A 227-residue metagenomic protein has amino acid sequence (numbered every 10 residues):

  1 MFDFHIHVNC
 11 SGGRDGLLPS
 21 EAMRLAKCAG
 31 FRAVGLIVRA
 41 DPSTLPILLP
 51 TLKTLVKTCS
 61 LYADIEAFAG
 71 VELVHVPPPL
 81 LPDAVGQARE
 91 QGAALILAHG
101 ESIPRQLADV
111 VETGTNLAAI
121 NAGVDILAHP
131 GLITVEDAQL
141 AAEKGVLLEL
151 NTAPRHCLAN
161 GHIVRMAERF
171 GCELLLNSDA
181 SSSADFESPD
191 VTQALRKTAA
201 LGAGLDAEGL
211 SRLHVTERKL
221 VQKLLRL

Functional and structural regions predicted by a protein language model:
F2-F4, V8, D83, L117 (+2 more regions): Charged catalytic cores and adjacent phosphate/nucleic-acid-binding surfaces used for phosphate/nucleic-acid chemistry
I6, R39-A40, E72-L73, E101-S102 (+2 more regions): Active-site metal-binding loops of divalent metal-dependent hydrolases
N9-L49: Metal-associated gating/positioning segment near the N- to mid-region
G13-G16, P46-I47, A108-V110, F186-P189: Short, solvent-exposed loop/turn segments at secondary-structure boundaries
G16, P42-P46, P78, V135 (+2 more regions): Loop/helix-junction capping segments adjacent to catalytic residues or to phosphate/diphosphate-binding pockets
P19, L49-L52, V191-L195: Amphipathic alpha-helical segments in well-structured domains
A29-F31, V56-K57, L195-T198: Active-site gating loops and adjacent loop-to-helix segments of metal-dependent hydrolytic enzymes
L45-L150, R218-L227: Extended substrate/RNA-proximal surfaces in nucleic-acid metabolism proteins
